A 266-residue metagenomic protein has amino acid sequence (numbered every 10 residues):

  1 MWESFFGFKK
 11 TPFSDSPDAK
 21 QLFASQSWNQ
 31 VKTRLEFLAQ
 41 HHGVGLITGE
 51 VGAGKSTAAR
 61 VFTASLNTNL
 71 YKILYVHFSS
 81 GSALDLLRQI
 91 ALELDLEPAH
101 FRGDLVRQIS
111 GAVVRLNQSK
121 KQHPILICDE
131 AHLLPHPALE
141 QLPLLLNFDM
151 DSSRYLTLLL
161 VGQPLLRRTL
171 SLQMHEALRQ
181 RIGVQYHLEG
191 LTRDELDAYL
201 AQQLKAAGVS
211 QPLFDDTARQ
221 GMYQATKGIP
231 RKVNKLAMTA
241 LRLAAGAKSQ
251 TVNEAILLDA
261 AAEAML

Functional and structural regions predicted by a protein language model:
M1-H41, L266: A short, basic N-terminal segment
E3, S82-D85, E97-Q141, M150-R154 (+4 more regions): Mid-core helix/loop region of P-loop NTP-binding domains shared across ATPases and GTPases
F8-F13, L70-I73, G81-H100: Conserved NTP-binding/hydrolysis module of P-loop NTPases
H41-V61: Walker A/P-loop nucleotide-binding motif
G49, T57, D104-I109, L133-Q141 (+1 more regions): Sensor-1/coupling segment of RecA-like P-loop NTPase cores
T63-L66, L166-R181, G190: Short regulatory helix/loop adjacent to the ATP-binding pocket of P-loop NTPases
V76-S80, L170, G183-L196: Conserved AAA+ ATPase "SRH/arginine-finger" region at the nucleotide-binding site
A177, D194, A198-L266: C-terminal alpha-helical "lid" subdomain
